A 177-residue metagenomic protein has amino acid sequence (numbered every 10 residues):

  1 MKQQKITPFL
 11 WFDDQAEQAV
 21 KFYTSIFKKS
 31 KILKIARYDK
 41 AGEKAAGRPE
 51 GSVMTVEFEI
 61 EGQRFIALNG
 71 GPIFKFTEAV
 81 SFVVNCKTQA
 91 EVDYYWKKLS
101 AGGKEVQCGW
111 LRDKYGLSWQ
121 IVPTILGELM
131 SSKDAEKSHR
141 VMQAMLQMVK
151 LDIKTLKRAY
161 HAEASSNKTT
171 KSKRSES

Functional and structural regions predicted by a protein language model:
M1-Q4, L33-K34, E59, I66-F74 (+1 more regions): Vicinal oxygen chelate
Q4-K5, K40, V80-S81: A short, structure-level motif marking secondary-structure boundaries and short turns
P8-W11, S81-K87: Short, well-ordered beta-strand elements within core beta-sheets of diverse protein domains
L10-G62: Core segments of cupin and vicinal oxygen chelate
E17-A19, A67, F76: Intrinsically disordered, low-complexity acidic/polar segments
V53, T77-A79: Short, solvent-exposed loop/turn segments at the edges of secondary structure
